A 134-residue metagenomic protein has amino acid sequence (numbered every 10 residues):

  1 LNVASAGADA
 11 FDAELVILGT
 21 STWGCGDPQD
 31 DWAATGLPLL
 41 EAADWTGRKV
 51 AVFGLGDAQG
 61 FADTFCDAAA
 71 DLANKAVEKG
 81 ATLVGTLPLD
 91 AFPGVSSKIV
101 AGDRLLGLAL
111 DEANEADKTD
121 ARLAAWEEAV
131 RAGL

Functional and structural regions predicted by a protein language model:
L1-A6: A short beta-strand-loop structural module common to alpha/beta enzyme folds
F11-L134: FMN-binding flavodoxin-like domain, especially the glycine-rich phosphate-binding loop
